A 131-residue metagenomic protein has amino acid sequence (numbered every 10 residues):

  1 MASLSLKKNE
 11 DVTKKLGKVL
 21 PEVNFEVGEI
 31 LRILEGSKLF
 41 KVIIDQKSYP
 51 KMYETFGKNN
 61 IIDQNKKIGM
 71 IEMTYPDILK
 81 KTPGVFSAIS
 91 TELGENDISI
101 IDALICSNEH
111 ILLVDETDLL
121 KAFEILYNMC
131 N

Functional and structural regions predicted by a protein language model:
M1-N131: A conserved regulatory-domain signal marking ACT and ACT-like small-molecule sensing domains and adjacent regulatory
